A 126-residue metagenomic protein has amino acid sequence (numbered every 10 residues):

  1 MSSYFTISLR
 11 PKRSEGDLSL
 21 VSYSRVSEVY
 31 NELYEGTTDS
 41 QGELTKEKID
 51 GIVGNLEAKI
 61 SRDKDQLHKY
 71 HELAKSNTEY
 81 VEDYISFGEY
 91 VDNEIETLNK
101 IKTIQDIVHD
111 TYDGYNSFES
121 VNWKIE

Functional and structural regions predicted by a protein language model:
M1-E126: Acidic (Asp/Glu-rich) sequence patches and key acidic residues that form negatively charged surfaces used
